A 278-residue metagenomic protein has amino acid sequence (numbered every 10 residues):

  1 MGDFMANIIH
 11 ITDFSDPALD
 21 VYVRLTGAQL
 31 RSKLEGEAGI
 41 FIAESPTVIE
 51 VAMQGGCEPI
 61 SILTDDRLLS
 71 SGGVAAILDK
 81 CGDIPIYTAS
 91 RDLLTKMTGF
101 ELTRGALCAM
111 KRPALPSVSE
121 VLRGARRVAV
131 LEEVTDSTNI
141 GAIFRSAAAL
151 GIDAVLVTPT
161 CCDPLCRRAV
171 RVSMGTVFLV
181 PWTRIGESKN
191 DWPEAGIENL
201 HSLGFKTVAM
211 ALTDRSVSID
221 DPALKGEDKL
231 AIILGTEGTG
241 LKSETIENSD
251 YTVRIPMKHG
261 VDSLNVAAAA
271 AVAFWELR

Functional and structural regions predicted by a protein language model:
G2-G73, C161-C162: Boundary-proximal intrinsically disordered activation/regulatory segments immediately upstream of a helical core
F4, I9, P113-R215: RNA substrate-binding interface of SAM-dependent RNA methyltransferases
M53, K80, H201-S202: Anion (oxyanion) recognition and catalysis
G72-D83, T245: Short, aromatic/basic amphipathic alpha-helical patches
K80-G99, T183: A glycine-rich helix N-cap at a beta->alpha junction
A106-C108, S146-L150, P164-F178, S243-R278: Structured adenosyl-cofactor binding patch, chiefly the S-adenosyl-L-methionine
V208-H259: Active-site/ligand-binding-proximal alpha/beta "capping" segment
